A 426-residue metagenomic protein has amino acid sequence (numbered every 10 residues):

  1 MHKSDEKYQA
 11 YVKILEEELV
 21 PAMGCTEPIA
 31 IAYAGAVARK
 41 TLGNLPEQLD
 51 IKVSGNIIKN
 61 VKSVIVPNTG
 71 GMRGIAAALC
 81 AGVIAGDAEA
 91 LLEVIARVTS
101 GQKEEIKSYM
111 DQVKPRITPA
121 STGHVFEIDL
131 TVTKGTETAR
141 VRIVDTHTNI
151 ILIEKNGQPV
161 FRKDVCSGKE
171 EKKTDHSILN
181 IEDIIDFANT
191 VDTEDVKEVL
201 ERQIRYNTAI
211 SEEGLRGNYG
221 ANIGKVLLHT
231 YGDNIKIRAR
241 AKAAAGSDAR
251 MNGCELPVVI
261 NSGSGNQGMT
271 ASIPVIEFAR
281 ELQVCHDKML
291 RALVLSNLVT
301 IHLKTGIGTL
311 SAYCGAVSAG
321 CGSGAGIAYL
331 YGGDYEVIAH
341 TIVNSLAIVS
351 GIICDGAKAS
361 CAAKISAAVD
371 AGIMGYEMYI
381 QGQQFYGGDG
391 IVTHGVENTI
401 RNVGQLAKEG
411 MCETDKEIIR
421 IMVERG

Functional and structural regions predicted by a protein language model:
M1-V12, L45-K59, N234-G253, C285-L303 (+1 more regions): Acidic-glycine-rich active-site phosphate/pyrophosphate-binding loop
H2, K107-G253, I419-G426: Signature of multi-pass transmembrane helix bundles
K3, A22-T26, V53-N60, V64-P67 (+7 more regions): A structural signal for small-residue-enriched, beta-sheet-centric alpha/beta enzyme cores and oligomeric scaffold folds
Y11-P21, I57-I65, A249-I260, T300-T309 (+1 more regions): Glycine/charged-rich beta-loop-alpha catalytic/anionic-binding loops adjacent to active sites
P21-V37, L256-I273, C314-S318: Conserved phosphate/anionic-ligand binding catalytic regions in large, soluble enzymes, centered on
I29-V132: Early transmembrane hairpin of solute transport permeases
A38-T41, P67, F278-R291, L295 (+2 more regions): Hydrophobic alpha-helical bundle architecture
L45-L49, A90-I95, I117-T118, E194-L200 (+8 more regions): Flexible, glycine/charged-enriched surface loops at secondary-structure junctions
